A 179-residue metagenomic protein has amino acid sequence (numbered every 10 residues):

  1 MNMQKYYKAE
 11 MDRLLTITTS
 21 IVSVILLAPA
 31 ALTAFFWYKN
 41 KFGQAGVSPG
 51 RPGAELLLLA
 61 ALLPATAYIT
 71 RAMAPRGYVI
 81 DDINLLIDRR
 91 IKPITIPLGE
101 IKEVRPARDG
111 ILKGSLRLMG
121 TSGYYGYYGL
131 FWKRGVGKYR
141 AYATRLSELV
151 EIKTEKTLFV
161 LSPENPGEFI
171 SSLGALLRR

Functional and structural regions predicted by a protein language model:
M1-G50, V150-L158, E168: N-terminal membrane-targeting/pre-transmembrane regions
N2-R13, D88-E155: Non-transmembrane, membrane-adjacent beta-strand/coil modules in membrane-associated proteins and peripheral
F42-G43, L58-L62, P75-Y78, Y125-G126 (+1 more regions): Short amphipathic alpha-helical segments, especially helix-boundary/capping motifs
S48-L56, M119: Glycine-rich, flexible loop segments associated with nucleotide phosphate handling
G53-Y68: Canonical hydrophobic alpha-helical transmembrane segment
A65-R105: Conserved beta-hairpin
E155-R179: Cytosol-/stroma-facing membrane-proximal "stalk/adaptor" domains immediately downstream of transmembrane anchors
